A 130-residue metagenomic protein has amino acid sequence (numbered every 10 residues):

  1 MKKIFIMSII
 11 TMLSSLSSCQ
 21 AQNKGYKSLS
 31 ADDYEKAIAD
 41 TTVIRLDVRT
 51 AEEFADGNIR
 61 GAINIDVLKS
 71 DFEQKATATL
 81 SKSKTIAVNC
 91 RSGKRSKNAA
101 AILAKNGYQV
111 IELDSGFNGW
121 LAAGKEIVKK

Functional and structural regions predicted by a protein language model:
K2-F5, C19-A37, V43, E52-T85 (+1 more regions): Rhodanese-like catalytic fold shared by cysteine-dependent sulfurtransferases and DSP/PTP-type phosphatases
M7-S15: Bacterial N-terminal signal peptides
R45-D47: Structural scaffold elements adjacent to functional motifs in cytosolic proteins
N89: Short, surface-exposed ligand- or partner-binding patches at beta-edge/loop junctions that are enriched in aromatics
